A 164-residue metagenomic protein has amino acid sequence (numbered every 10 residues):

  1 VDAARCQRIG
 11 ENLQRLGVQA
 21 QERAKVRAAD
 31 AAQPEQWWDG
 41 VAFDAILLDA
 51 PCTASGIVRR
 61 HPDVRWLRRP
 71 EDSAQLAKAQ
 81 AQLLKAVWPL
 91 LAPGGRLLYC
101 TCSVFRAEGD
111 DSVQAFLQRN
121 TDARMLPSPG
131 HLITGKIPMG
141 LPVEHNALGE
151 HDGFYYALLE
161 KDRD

Functional and structural regions predicted by a protein language model:
V1-D164: S-adenosylmethionine
